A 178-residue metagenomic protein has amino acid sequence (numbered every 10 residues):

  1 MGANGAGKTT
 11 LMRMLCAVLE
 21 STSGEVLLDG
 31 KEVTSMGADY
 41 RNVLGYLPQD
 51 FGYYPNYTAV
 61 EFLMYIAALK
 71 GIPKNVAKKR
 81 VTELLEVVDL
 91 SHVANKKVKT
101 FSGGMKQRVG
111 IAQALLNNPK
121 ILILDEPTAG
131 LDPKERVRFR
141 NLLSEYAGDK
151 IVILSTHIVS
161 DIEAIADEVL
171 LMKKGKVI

Functional and structural regions predicted by a protein language model:
C16: Helix-to-loop junction immediately C-terminal to a conserved catalytic motif
G24-S35, D39-Y40: Conserved ABC transporter NBD signature motif
M64, A68, N75-V93: Conserved ABC ATPase "signature" region
K97-F101: Conserved ABC ATPase signature
I111: Hydrophobic anchor residue at the start of the ABC signature
L122-D125: Catalytic Walker B motif of ABC-type/P-loop ATPase nucleotide-binding domains
